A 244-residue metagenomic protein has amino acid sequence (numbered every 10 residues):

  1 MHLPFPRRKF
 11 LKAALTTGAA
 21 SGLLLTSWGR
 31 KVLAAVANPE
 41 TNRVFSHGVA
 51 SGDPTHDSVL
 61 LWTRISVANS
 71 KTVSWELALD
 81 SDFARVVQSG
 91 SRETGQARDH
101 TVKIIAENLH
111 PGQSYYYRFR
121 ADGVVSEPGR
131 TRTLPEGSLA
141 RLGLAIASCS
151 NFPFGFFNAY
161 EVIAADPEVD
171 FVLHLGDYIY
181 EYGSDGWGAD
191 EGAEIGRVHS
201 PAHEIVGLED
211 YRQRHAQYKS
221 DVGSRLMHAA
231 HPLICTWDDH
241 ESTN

Functional and structural regions predicted by a protein language model:
M1-A19: N-terminal secretory signal peptides and thylakoid transit peptides that target proteins across membranes
L3, L25-W62, G143: C-terminal segment of N-terminal export signals and the immediately downstream linker at the start of the mature
S51, T133-S138, R225-L226: Short boundary motifs at domain starts and secondary-structure transition points
G52, R64, E76-A78, R132 (+1 more regions): Residue-level detector of conserved, well-ordered beta-strand and adjacent loop positions that form binding/recognition
D53-H56, D82, S150-F152: Short polar catalytic/cofactor-binding loops
K71-R141, P153-F157, E161-V162: Extended acidic/polar, glycine-enriched regions that form or flank non-catalytic beta-rich accessory modules
L139-A159, A164-N244: Active-site neighborhood of divalent metal-dependent phosphoester/pyrophosphate hydrolases
